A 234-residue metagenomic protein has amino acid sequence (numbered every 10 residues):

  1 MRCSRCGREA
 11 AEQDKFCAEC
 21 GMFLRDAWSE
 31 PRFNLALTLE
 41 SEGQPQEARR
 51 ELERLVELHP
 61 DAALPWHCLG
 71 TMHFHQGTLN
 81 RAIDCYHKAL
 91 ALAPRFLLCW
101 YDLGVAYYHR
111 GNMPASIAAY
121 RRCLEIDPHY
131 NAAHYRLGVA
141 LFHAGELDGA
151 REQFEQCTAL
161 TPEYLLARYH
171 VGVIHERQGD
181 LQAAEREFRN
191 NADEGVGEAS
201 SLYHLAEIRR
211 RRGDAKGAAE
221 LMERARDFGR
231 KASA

Functional and structural regions predicted by a protein language model:
C3-C6, C17-C20: Short cysteine-rich clusters marking metal-coordination/redox-active sites
G21-S29: Short Cys/His-rich micro-motifs in 6-15 aa windows
S29-E30, A63-L64, L97-L98, N131-A132 (+3 more regions): Helix-start (N-cap) detector for alpha-helical repeat units in TPR-like alpha-solenoids, especially tetratricopeptide
S41-E53, H75-K88, H109-R122, H143-Q156 (+2 more regions): Structural signature of tandem alpha-helical TPR/SEL1-like repeats, specifically the intra-repeat loop/turn
L58, L92, I126, L160 (+2 more regions): Structural marker of alpha-solenoid helical repeat scaffolds
E176, F188-S233: TPR/TPR-like (Sel1-like) alpha-helical repeat modules
